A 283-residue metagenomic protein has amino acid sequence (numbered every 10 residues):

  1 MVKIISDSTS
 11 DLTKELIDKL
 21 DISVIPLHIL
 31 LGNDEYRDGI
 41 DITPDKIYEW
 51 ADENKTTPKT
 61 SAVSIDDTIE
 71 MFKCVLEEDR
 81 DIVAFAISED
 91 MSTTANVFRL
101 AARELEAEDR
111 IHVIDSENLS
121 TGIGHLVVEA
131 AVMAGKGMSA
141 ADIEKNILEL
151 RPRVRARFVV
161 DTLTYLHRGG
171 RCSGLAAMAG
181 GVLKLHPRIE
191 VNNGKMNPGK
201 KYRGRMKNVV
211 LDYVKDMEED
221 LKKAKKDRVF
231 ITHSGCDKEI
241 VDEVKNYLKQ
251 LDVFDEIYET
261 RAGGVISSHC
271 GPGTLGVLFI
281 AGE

Functional and structural regions predicted by a protein language model:
K3, T9-S23, L27-H28, D34 (+3 more regions): Mixed-charge interfacial surface used for oligomerization/domain docking and macromolecular partner engagement
E35-E106: Class I S-adenosyl-L-methionine
